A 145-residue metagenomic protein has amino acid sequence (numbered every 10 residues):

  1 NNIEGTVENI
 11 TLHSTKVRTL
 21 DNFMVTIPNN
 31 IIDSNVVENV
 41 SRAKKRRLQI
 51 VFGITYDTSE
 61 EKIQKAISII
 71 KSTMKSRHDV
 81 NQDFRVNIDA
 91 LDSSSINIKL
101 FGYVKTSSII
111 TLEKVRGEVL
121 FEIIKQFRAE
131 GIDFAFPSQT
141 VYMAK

Functional and structural regions predicted by a protein language model:
N1-V80: Soluble accessory domains appended to multi-pass membrane transport proteins
K16-R18, K99-F101, K114: Short, acidic/hydrophobic/Gly-rich beta-strand patch recurrent on exposed beta strands that often constitutes part
V25, D92-F101: Nucleotide-binding motor/catalytic cores of P-loop/tubulin-like NTPases across gene-expression machines
I50-F52, L100-G102, I123, Q139-V141: A structural signal for short, well-ordered beta-strand segments
G53-E60, A90-S93, Y103-I109: Structural beta->alpha junctions
E60-Q64, I109-G117: Ordered, soluble secondary-structure elements with a strong preference for glycine-centered loop motifs and nearby
I67-M74, K114-E130: Short, non-transmembrane amphipathic alpha-helical segments
R77-A90, E130-Y142: Short beta-strand elements
